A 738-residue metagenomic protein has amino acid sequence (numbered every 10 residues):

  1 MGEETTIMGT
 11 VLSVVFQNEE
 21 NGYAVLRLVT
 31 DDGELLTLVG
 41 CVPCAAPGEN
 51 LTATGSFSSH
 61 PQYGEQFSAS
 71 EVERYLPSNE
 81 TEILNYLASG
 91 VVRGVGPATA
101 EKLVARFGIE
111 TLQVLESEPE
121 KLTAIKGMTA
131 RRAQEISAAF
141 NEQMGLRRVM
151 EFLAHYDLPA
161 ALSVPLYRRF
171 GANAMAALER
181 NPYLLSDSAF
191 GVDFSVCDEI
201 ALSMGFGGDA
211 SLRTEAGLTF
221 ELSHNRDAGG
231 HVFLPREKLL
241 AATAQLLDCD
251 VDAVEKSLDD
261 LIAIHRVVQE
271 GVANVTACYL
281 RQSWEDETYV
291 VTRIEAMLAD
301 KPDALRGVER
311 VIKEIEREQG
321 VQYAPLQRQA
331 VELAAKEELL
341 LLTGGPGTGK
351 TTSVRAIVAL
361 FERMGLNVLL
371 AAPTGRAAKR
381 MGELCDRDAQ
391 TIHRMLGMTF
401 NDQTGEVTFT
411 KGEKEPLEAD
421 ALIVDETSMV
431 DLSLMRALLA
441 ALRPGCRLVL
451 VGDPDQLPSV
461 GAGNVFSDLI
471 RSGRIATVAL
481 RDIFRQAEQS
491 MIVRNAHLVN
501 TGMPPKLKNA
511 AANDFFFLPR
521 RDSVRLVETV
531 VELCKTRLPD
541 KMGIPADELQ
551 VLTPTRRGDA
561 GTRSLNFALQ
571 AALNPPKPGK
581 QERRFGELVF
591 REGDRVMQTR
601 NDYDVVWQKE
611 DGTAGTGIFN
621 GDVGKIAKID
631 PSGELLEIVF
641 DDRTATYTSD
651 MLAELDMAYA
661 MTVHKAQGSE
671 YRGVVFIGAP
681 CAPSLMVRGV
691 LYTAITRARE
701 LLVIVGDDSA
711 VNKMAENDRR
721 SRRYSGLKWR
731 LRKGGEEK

Functional and structural regions predicted by a protein language model:
M1-G307, E316, K738: Accessory, non-ATPase domains that flank or precede helicase/AAA+ motor cores in DNA-metabolism machines
G320-K336: N-terminal pre-P-loop "Q-motif" helix
L342, L370: Hydrophobic anchor at the beta1->P-loop junction of P-loop NTPases
K350: Conserved lysine of the Walker
S353, I357: Hydrophobic positions on the alpha1 helix immediately C-terminal to the Walker A/P-loop
L360, M364-L366, A372-L384, H393-N401 (+8 more regions): Conserved helicase motor core of SF1/SF2 NTP-dependent helicases
P454-T616, A627, G734: Conserved helicase motor core of P-loop NTPases
T613, N620-K738: C-terminal accessory regions
